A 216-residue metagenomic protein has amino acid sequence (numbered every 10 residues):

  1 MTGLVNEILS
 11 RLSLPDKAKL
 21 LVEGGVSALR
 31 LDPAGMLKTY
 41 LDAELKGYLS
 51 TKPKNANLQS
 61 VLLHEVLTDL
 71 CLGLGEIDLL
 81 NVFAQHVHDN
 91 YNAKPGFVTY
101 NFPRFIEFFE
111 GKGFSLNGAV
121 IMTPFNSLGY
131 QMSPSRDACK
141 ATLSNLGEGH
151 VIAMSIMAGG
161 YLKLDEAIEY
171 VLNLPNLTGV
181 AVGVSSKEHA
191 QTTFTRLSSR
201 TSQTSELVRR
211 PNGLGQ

Functional and structural regions predicted by a protein language model:
M1-G3, L20, G24-A28, I77-A93 (+1 more regions): Alpha-helix-loop-beta-strand connector modules within alpha/beta enzyme cores
M1-L74: Active-site beta->alpha loop and helix N-cap motifs at the rims of alpha/beta catalytic domains
Y48-N57, F109-L116, A141-G147, V171-P175: Acidic (Asp/Glu)-rich catalytic clusters
N57-L62, N92-V98, N117-M122, G149-A153 (+1 more regions): Structural preference for beta-strand elements that scaffold enzyme active sites
E65-D69, T99-R104, N126-S127, M157-G160 (+1 more regions): Active-site-proximal loop/turn and secondary-structure-junction residues that shape catalytic pockets, frequently
C71-V82, N101-L116, M132-C139, L164-I168: Distinct, well-ordered alpha-helical segments
G118-M132: His/Asp/Glu-enriched short active-site or ligand-binding loop at hydrolase and phosphoryl-transfer sites
D137-A153, A158-Q216: Structured C-terminal cap/extension of enzyme domains
